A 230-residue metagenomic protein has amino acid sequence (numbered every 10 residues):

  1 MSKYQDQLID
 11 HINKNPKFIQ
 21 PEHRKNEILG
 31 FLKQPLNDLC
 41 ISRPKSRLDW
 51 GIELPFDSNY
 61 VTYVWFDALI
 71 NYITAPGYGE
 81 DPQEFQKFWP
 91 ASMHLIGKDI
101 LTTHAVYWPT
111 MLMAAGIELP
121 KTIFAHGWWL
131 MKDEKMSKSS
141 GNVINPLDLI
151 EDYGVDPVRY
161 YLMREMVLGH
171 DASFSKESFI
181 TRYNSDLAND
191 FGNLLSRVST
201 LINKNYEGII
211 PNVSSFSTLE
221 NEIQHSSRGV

Functional and structural regions predicted by a protein language model:
M1-K204: Structured secondary-structure scaffolds
Y206-V230: Acidic, turn-prone loop/beta-hairpin segments
